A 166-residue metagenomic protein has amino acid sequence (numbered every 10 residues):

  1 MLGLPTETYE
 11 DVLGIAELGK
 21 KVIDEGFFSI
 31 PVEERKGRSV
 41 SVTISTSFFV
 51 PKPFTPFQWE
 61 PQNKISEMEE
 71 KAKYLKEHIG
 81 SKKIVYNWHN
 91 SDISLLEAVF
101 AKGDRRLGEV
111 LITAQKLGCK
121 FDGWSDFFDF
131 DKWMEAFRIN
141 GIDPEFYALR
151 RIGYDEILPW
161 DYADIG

Functional and structural regions predicted by a protein language model:
M1-P5, P53-P61, Y154-L158: Glycine- and acidic
M1-P53, E67-S91: Conserved C-terminal portion of the radical SAM core fold that forms the substrate/S-adenosylmethionine-binding
P5-V12, P61-S66, L158-D164: Hydrophobic alpha-helical scaffolding
D11-L18, F57-M68, F100-L107: Short secondary-structure boundary/capping segments
K52-T55, L95-E97: Short catalytic/ligand-binding loop motif for oxyanion handling, primarily in non-cytosolic enzymes, centered on
A72, H78-G166: Radical SAM enzyme core and accessory elements
